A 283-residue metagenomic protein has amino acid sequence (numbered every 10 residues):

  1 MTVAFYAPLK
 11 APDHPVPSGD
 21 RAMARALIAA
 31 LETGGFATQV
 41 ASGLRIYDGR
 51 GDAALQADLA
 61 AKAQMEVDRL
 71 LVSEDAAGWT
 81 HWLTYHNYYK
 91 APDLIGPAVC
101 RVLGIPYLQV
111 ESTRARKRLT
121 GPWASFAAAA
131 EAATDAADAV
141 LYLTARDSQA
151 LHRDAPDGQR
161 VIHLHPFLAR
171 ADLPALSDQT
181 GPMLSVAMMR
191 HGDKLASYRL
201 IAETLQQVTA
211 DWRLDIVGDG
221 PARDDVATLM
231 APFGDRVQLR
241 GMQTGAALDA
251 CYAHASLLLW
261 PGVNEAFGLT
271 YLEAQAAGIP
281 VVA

Functional and structural regions predicted by a protein language model:
W123-V140: Membrane-proximal helix-turn-helix segments that form the acceptor-binding/catalytic region of lipid-linked
D135-P174, P182-S185: Donor nucleotide-sugar binding/catalytic pocket of nucleotide-sugar-dependent glycosyltransferases
A175-A196, A202-T209, D215: Conserved donor-binding/catalytic core segment of Leloir-type glycosyltransferases
D224-A246: Nucleotide-activated donor-binding/catalytic signature segment of Leloir-type glycosyltransferases, i.e., the conserved
M242, A250-A255: Short alpha-helical donor nucleotide-sugar binding micro-motif in glycosyltransferases
V263: Aromatic "clamp/platform" in nucleotide-sugar-dependent glycosyltransferases that forms part of the donor/acceptor
G268-Y271: Short glycine/serine-rich donor-binding loops of glycosyltransferases
P280-A283: Short hydrophobic beta-strand element within catalytic cores of glycosyltransferases and related nucleotide-activated
